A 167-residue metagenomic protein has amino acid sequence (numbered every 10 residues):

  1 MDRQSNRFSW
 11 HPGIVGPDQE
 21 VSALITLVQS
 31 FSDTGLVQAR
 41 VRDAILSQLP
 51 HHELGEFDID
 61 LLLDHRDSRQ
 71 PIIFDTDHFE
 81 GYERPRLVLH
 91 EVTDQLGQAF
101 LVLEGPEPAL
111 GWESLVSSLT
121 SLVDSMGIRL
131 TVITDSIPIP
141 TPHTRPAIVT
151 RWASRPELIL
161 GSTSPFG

Functional and structural regions predicted by a protein language model:
D2-G105: N-terminal short beta-loop-beta anion/metal-coordinating cradle
G81-G167: Glycine-rich phosphate- or other oxyanion-binding loops that anchor nucleotides, phosphorylated ligands
